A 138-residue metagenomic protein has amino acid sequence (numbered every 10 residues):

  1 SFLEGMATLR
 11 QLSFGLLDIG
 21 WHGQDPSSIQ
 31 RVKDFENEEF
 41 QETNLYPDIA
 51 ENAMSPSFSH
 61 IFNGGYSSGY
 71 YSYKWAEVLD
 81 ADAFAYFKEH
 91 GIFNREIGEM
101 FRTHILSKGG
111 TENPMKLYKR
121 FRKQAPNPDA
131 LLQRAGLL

Functional and structural regions predicted by a protein language model:
S1-L138: Cation-handling catalytic/transport regions enriched in His/Asp/Glu
